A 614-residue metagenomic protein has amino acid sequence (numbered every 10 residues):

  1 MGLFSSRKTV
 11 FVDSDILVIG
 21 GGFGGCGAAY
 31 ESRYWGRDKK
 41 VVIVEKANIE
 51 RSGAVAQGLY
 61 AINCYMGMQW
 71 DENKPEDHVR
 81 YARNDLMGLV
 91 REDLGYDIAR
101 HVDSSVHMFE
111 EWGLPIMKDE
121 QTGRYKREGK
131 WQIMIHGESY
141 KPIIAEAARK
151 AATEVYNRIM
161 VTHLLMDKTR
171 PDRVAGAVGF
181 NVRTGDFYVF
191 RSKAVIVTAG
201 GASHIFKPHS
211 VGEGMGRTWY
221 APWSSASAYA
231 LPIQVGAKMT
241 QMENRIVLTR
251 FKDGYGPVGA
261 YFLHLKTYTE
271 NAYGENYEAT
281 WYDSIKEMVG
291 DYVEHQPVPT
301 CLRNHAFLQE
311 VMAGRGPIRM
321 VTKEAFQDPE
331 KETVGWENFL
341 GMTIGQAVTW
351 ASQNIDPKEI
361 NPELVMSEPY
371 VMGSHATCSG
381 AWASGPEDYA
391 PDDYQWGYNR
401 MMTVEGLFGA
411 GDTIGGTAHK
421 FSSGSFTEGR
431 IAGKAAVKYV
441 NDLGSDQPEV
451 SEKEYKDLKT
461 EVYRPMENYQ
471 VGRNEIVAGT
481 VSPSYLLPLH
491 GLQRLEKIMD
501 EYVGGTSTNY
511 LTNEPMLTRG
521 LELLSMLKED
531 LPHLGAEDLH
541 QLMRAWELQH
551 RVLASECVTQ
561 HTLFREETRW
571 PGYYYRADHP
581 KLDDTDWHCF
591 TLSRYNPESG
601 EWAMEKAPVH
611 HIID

Functional and structural regions predicted by a protein language model:
M1-I16, Y34-D38: Extreme N-terminal leader/targeting segments of oxidoreductases
F11-S14, T184-A194: Core beta-strand elements of the Rossmann-like FAD/NAD(P) dinucleotide-binding domain in flavoenzyme oxidoreductases
I16-I43: N-terminal Rossmann-like FAD-binding beta1-loop-alpha1 element of flavoenzymes
W35-Q57: Glycine-rich FAD pyrophosphate-binding loop
N63-I98: Glycine-rich active-site loop/strand segments that organize a redox cofactor
D103, E110-H163, D167-R173, E243-H419 (+1 more regions): Mobile, glycine/GP-rich and aromatic-enriched active-site lid/loop segments adjacent to catalytic centers
V197-G256, S422-A435: Glycine-rich loop(s) and the adjacent beta-strand/alpha-helix scaffold that form part
D442-E537: Long, amphipathic alpha-helical stalk/connector segments used for oligomerization, subunit docking, or mechanical
